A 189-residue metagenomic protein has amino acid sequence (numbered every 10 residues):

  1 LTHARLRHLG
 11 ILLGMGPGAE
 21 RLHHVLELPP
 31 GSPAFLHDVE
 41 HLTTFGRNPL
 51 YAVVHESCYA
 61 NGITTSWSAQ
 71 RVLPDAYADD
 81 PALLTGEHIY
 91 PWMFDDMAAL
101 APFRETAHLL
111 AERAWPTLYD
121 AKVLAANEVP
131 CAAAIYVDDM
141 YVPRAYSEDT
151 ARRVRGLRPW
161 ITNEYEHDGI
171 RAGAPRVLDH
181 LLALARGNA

Functional and structural regions predicted by a protein language model:
L1-E112: Alpha/beta-hydrolase fold active-site neighborhood
L1-T2, T117-A126: The feature captures the conserved acid-bearing segment of alpha/beta-hydrolase catalytic domains
G16, V137-Y141: Acidic catalytic loop of the alpha/beta-hydrolase fold
H24-E27, P143-R152: Short alpha-helix in the alpha/beta-hydrolase fold that links the catalytic acid
N127, A132-I135: Short beta-strand/loop motif that positions the catalytic acidic residue of the alpha/beta-hydrolase fold
Y141, W160-H180: Catalytic histidine-centered segment of alpha/beta-hydrolase-like enzymes
R153-R158: Extended, compositionally biased alpha-helical segments that mediate assembly or anchoring
L182-N188: Catalytic cores of eukaryotic secretory-pathway lumenal/extracellular enzymes that build and remodel glycoconjugates
